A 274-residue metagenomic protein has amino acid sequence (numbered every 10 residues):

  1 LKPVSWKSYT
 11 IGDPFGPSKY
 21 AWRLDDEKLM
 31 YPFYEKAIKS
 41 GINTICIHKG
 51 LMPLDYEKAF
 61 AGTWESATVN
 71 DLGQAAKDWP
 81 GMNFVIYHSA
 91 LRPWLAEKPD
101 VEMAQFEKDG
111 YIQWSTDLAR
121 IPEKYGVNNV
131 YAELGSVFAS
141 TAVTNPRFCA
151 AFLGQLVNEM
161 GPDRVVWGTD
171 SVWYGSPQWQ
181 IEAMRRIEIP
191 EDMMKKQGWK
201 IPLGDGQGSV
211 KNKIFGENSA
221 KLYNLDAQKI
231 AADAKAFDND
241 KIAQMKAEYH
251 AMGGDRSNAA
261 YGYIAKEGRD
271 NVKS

Functional and structural regions predicted by a protein language model:
L1-P14, D25: Substrate-binding cleft of extracellular glycoside hydrolase catalytic domains
V4, T10, Q155, E159-V166 (+1 more regions): Mid-to-C-terminal alpha-helical segments outside catalytic/metal-binding sites
F15, Y20-W167, G175, D192-G198 (+5 more regions): Catalytic pocket-lining loop regions of alpha/beta-barrel enzymes, especially the amidohydrolase/enolase/GH5 lineages
D170: Active-site glycine-centered loops adjacent to acidic/histidine catalytic or metal-binding residues that shape
